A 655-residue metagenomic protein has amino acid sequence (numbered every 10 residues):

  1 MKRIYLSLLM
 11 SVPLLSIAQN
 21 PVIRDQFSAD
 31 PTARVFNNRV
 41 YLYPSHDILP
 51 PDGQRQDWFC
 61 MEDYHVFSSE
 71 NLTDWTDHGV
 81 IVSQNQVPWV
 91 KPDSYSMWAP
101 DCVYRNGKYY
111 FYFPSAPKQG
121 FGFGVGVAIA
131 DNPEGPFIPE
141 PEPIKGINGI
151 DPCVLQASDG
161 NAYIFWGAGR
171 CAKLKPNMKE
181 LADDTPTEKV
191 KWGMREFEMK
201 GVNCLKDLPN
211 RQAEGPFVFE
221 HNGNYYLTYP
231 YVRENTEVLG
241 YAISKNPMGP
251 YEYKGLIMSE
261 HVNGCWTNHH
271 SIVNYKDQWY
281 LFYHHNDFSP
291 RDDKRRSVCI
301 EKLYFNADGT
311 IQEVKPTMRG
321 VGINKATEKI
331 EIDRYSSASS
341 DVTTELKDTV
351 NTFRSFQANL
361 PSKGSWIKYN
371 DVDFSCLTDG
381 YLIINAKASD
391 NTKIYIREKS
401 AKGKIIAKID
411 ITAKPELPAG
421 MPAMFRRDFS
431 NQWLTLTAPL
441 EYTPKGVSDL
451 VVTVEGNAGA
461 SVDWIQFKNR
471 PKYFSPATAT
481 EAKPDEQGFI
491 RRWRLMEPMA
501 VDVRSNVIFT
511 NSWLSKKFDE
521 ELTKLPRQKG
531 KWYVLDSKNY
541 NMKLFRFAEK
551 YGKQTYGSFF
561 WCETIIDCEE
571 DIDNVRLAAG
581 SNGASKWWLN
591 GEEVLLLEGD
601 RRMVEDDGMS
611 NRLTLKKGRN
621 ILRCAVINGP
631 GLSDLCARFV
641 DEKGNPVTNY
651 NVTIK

Functional and structural regions predicted by a protein language model:
M1-Q19: Bacterial Sec-dependent N-terminal signal peptides
A18-A477: Carbohydrate-active catalytic/glycan-binding domains of CAZyme proteins, especially the secreted or lumenal ectodomains
P316-I332, S337, N469-M542, C624-K655: Accessory carbohydrate-binding/adhesion or oligomerization-edge regions at the termini of glycan-active proteins
I383-K387, I565, A578: Short edge beta-strand/loop segments characteristic of extracellular beta-sandwich folds
K393-K402, A584-L596: Short, surface-exposed beta-strand/strand-loop-strand elements in extracellular ectodomains
A407-R427, L589-N611: Solvent-exposed beta-strand/loop surfaces of large extracellular or lumenal domains
Y442-T453, T614-V626: Noncatalytic modules at the cell exterior or secretory-pathway interfaces, chiefly beta-strand-rich lectin/adhesion
V452, D573-W588, L622: Aromatic-lined ligand-binding clefts that engage carbohydrates, nucleic acids, or primary amines
